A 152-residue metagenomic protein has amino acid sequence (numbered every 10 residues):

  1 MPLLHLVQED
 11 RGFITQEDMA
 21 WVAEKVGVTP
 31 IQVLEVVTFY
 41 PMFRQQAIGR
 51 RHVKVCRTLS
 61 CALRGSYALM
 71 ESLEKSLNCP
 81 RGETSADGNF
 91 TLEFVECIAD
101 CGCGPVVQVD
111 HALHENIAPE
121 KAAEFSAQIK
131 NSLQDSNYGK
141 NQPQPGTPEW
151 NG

Functional and structural regions predicted by a protein language model:
M1-G152: Signature of N-terminal electron-transfer/Fe-S-associated modules in redox systems
